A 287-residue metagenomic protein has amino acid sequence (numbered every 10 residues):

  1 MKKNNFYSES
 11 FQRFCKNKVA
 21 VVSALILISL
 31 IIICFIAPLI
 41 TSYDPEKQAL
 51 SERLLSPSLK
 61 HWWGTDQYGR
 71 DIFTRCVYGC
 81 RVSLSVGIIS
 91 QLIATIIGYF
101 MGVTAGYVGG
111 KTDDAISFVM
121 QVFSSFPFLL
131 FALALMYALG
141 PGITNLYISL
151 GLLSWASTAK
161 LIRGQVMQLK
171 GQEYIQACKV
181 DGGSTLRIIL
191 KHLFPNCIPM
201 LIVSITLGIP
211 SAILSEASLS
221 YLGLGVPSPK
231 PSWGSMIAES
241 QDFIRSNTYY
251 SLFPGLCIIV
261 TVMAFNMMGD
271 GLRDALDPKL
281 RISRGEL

Functional and structural regions predicted by a protein language model:
M1-Y99, V103, G110, D114 (+4 more regions): Gly/Trp-centered helix-boundary motif
K3, T65, V108-K111, L139-G140 (+7 more regions): Residue-level signature of the cytosolic catalytic core of signaling kinases
L30, V103, A132-Y137, L146 (+5 more regions): Transmembrane alpha-helix boundary and packing residues in multipass membrane permease domains and related
C34, F123-S124, K191-N196, T206 (+2 more regions): Hydrophobic alpha-helical transmembrane segments of integral membrane proteins, especially lipid-exposed positions
C34-P38, A132, M136, I189 (+2 more regions): Structural signal for membrane-spanning alpha-helices in multi-pass inner-membrane proteins, emphasizing helix cores
W62, I96-I97, G106-Q168, M200-I202 (+1 more regions): Generic hydrophobic transmembrane alpha-helix motif, especially the helices
R70-S85, I89, G109-S117, M167 (+2 more regions): Amphipathic cytosolic juxtamembrane alpha-helices at the membrane-cytosol interface of multi-pass membrane transporters
V82-G87, M101, D113-S117, I143-I148 (+5 more regions): Short alpha-helical transmembrane interface motifs in multi-pass membrane proteins
